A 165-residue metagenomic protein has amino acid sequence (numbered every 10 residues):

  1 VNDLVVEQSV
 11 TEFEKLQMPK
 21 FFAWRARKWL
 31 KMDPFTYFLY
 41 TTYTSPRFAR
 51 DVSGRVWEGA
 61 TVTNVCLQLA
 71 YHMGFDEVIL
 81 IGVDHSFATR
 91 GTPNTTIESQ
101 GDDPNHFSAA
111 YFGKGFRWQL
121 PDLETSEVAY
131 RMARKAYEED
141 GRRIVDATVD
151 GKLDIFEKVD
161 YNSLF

Functional and structural regions predicted by a protein language model:
V1-F165: Metal-ion/cofactor- or nucleotide/acyl-coenzyme-handling active-site neighborhoods
